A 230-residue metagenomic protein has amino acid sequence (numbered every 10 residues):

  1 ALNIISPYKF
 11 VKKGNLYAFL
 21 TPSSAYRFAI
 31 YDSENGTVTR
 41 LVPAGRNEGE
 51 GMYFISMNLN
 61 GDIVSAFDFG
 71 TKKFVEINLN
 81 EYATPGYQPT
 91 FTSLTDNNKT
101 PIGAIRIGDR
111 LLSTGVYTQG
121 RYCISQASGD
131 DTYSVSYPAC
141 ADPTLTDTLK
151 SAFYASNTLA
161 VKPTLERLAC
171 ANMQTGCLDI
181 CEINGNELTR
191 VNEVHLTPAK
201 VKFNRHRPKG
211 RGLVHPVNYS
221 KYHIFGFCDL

Functional and structural regions predicted by a protein language model:
A1-L2, T39-G51, Q88-D96, T132-A152 (+1 more regions): Surface-exposed loop and turn segments in beta-propeller and other repeat-based domains that flank or scaffold
L2-Y26, G226-D229: Beta-strand-rich domains and repeat architectures in extracellular enzymes and scaffolds, especially beta-propellers
I5-V11, E50-N58, D96-G108, Y154-T158 (+1 more regions): Repeated scaffold domains used in trafficking and secretory/extracellular systems, primarily beta-propellers
G14-Y17, N60-D62, G108-R110, T164-E166 (+1 more regions): Short coil/turn segments that connect the beta-strands within blades of beta-propeller domains
F19-S24, S65-G70, S113-T118, K162-P163 (+1 more regions): Conserved beta-strand positions in repeat-built beta-propeller and related beta-rich domains
A25-I30, T71-N78, Q119-Q126, T175-C181: Structural motif
D32-G36, N78-Y82, A127-D130, E182-N186: Short loop/turn segments that connect beta-strands within beta-propeller blades
G70-D109, T114: Asp-box/WD-like beta-propeller blade repeats and closely related beta-sheet repeat scaffolds
